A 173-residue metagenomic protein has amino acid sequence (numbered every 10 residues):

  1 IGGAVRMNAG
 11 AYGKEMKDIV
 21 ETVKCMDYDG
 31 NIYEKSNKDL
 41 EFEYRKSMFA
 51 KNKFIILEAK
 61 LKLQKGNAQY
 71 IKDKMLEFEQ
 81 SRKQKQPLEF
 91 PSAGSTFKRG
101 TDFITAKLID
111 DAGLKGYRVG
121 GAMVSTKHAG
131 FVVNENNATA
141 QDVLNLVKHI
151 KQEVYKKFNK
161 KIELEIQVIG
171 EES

Functional and structural regions predicted by a protein language model:
I1-E21, S92: A gly/ser-rich beta-alpha-beta helix-loop segment of oxidoreductase catalytic cores
M26-D27, I32-N145, Q152-E153, K157 (+1 more regions): Phosphate/pyrophosphate- and phosphate-bearing ligand-binding catalytic cores of soluble enzymes
